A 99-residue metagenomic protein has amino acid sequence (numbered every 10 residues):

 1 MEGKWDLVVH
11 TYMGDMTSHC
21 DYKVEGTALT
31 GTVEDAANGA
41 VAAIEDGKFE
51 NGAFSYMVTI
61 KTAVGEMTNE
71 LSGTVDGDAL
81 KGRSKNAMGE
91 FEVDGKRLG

Functional and structural regions predicted by a protein language model:
M1-D76, K81-G99: Central antiparallel beta-sheet cores of small beta-barrel/beta-sandwich binding domains
